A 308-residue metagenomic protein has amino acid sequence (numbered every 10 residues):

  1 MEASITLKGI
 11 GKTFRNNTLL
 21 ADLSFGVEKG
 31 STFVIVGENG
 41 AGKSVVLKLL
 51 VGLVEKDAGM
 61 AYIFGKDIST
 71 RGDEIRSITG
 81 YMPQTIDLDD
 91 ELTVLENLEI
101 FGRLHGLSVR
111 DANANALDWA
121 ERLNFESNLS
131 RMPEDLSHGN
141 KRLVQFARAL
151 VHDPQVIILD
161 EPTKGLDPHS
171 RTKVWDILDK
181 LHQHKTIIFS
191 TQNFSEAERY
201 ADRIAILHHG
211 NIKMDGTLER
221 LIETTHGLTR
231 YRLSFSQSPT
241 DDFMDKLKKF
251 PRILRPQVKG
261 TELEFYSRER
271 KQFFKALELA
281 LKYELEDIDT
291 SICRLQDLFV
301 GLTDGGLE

Functional and structural regions predicted by a protein language model:
V51: Helix-to-loop junction immediately C-terminal to a conserved catalytic motif
G59-T70, E74-I75: Conserved ABC transporter NBD signature motif
E99, R103, R110-N128: Conserved ABC ATPase "signature" region
F146: Hydrophobic anchor residue at the start of the ABC signature
V151-Q155, H184: A short, proline-enriched helix->beta-strand linker immediately N-terminal to the Walker B motif in ABC-type P-loop
I157-E161: Catalytic Walker B motif of ABC-type/P-loop ATPase nucleotide-binding domains
D176-S267: ABC transporter nucleotide-binding domain
